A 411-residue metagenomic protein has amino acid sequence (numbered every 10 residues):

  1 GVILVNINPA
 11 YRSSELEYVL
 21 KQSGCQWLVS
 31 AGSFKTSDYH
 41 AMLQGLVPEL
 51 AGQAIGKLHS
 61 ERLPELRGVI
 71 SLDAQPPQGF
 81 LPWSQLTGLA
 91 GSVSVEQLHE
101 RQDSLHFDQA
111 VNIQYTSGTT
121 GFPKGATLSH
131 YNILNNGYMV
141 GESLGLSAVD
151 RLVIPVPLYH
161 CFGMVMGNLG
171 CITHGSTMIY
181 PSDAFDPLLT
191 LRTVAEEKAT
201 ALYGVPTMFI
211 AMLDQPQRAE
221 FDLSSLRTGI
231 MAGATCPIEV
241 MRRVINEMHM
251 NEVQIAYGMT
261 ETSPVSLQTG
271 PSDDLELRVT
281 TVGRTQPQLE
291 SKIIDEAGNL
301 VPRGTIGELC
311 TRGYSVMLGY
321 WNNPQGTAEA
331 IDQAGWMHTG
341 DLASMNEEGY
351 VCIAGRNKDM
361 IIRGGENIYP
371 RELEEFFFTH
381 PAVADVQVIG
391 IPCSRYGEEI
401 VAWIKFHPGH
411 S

Functional and structural regions predicted by a protein language model:
V2-K21, G32-D38, S176-E197, M208 (+1 more regions): ATP-dependent adenylate-forming carboxylate-activation enzymes
V2-Q85, P408: Structural core segment of the AMP-binding/adenylate-forming
Y11-K21, L28-G32, L202, A297 (+4 more regions): AMP-binding/adenylate-forming catalytic core of the ANL superfamily
G24-W27, P48-I70, R151-V153, I179 (+2 more regions): Conserved helix-loop-beta element of the AMP-binding
R62-L66, I70-S71, P76-P77, L81-Y115 (+4 more regions): Conserved pre-ATP/AMP-binding loop-to-beta segment of ANL
T87-G88, S176, E196-G204, L213-L277 (+2 more regions): Gly/Ser/Thr-rich phosphate-binding loop
V93-E96, F107, N112, A126-S147 (+3 more regions): Conserved structural elements of the adenylate-forming
L134-R151, C161-A201, Q215: Conserved AMP-binding/adenylation subdomain of ANL enzymes
